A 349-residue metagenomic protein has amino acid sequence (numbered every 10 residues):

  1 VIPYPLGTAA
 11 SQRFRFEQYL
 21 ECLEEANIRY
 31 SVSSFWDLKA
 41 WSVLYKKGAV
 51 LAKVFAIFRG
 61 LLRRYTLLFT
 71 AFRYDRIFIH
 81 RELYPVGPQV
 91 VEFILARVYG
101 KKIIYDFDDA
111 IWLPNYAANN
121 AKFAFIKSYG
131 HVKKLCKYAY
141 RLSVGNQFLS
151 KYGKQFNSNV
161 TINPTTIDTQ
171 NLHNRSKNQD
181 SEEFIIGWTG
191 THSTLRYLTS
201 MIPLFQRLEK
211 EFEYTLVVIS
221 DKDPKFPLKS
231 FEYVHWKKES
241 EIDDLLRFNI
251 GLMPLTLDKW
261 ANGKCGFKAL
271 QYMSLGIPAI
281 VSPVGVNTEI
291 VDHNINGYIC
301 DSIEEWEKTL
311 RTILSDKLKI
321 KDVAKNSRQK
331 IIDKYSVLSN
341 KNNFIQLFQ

Functional and structural regions predicted by a protein language model:
I2-Y74, K222-D223: N-terminal strand-loop element at the rim of the active site of nucleotide-sugar-dependent glycosyltransferases
G7-C22, V32, I167-N174, Q179-L246: Conserved catalytic-core segment of nucleotide-activated headgroup transferases in glycan assembly
S34, V132, K137-N174: Donor nucleotide-sugar binding/catalytic pocket of nucleotide-sugar-dependent glycosyltransferases
F35-L51, I103-V132, Q170, S181-E182: Acceptor-binding helix/loop patch of EC 2.4 sugar-transfer enzymes, predominantly nucleotide-sugar-dependent
L61-Y74, G87-G100, Y105-D106, I111-P114 (+1 more regions): Membrane-proximal helix-turn-helix segments that form the acceptor-binding/catalytic region of lipid-linked
Y84, L195-R196, E239-S274, V281-E289: Nucleotide-sugar-dependent
H293-E304, T312-L318: Conserved acidic donor-binding segment of nucleotide-sugar-dependent glycosyltransferases
T312, K319-K334, N340-Q346: A short, well-ordered alpha-helix in the C-terminal region of glycosyltransferases
